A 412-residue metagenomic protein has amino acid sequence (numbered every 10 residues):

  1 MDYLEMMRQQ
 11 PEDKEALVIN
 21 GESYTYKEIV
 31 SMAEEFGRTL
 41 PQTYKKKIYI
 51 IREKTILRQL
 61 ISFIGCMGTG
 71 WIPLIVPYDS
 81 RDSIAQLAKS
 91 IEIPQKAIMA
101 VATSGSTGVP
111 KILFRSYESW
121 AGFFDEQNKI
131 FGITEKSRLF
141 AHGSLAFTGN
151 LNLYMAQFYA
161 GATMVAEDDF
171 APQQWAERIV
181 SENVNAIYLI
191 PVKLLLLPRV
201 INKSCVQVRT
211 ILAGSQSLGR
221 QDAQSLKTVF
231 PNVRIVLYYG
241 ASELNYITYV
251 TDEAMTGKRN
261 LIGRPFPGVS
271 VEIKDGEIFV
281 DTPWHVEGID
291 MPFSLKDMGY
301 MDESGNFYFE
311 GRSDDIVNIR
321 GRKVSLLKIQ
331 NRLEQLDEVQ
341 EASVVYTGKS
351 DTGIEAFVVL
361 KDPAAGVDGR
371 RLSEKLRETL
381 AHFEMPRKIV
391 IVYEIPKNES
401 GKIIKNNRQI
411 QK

Functional and structural regions predicted by a protein language model:
E5, P11-T43, D82-A85, R115-E118: Conserved AMP-binding/adenylate-forming core of the ANL superfamily
E22, R38-D79, H142-S144, K323 (+1 more regions): Conserved AMP-binding/adenylate-forming
T25, I98-D125: Conserved AMP-binding A3 loop
G122-R138, A146-A186: Conserved AMP-binding/adenylation subdomain of ANL enzymes
A166, N232-S270, K274-D275, V286-P292: Conserved ATP-binding loop and adjacent catalytic segment of the adenylate-forming AMP-binding
A186, P198-T256: Gly/Ser/Thr-rich phosphate-binding loop
I187, K296-E384: AMP-binding/adenylate-forming catalytic core of the ANL superfamily
L380-I403: AMP-binding/adenylate-forming catalytic domain of the ANL superfamily
